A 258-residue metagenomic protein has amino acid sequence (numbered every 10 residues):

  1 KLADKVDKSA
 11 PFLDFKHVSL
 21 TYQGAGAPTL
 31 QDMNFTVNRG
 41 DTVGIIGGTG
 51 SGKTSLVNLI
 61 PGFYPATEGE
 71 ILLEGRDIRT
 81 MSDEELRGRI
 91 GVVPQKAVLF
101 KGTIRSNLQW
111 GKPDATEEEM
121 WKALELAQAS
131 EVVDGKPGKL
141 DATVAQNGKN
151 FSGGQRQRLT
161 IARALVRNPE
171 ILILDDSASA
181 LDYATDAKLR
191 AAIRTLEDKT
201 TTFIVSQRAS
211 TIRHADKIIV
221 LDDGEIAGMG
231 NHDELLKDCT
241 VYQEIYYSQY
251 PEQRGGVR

Functional and structural regions predicted by a protein language model:
D4-R258: ABC-type nucleotide-binding domain
